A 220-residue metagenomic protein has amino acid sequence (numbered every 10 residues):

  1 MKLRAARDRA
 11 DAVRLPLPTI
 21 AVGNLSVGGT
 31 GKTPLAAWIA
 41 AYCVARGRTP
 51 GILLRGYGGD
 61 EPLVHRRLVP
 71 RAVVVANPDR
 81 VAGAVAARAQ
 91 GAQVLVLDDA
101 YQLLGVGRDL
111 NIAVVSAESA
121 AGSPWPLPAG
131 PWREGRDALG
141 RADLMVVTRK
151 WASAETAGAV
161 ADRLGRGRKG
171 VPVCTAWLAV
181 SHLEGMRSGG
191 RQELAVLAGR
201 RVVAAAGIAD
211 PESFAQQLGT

Functional and structural regions predicted by a protein language model:
L3-Y57, W151-A152: Walker A (P-loop) phosphate-binding motif
W38, Y42, D98, Q217: Rossmann-fold NAD(P)-dependent oxidoreductase module
V44, G167, G219: Anion (oxyanion) recognition and catalysis
R48, I52-R168, T175: Phosphate/Mg2+-binding loops and adjacent switch elements in nucleotide/diphosphate-handling enzyme cores
R88-G91, G185-L197: Short, surface-exposed amphipathic charged segments that create phosphate/polyanion-binding patches used for binding
V173-E184: Beta-strand-loop-alpha "switch" segments that mediate conformational coupling across diverse proteins
G190, L197-T220: Redox- and metal-dependent alpha/beta enzyme cores, enriched for Fe-S-associated oxidoreductases and cofactor-handling
